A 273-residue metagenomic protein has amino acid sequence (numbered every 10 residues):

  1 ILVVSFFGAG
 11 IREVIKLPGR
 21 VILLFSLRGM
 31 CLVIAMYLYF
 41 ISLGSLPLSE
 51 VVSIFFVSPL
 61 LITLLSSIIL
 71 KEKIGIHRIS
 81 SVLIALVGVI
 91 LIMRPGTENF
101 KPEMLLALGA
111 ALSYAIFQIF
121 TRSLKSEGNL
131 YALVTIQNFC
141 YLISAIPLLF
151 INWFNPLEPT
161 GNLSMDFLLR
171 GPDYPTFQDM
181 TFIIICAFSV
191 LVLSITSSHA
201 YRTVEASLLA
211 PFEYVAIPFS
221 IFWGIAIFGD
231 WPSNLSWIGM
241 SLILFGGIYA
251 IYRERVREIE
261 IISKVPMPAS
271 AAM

Functional and structural regions predicted by a protein language model:
I1, I41-S58, K101-S113, T176-V190 (+2 more regions): Structural signature of hydrophobic alpha-helical transmembrane segments
I1-L27, I143-I184, L191-V204, R253-M273: Membrane-interface interhelical linkers
P18-R28, I74-V87, E103-G109, G128-C140 (+1 more regions): Cytoplasmic-side transmembrane-helix entry/capping segments in multi-pass membrane proteins
G29-Y37, P59-L64, V89, A111-A115 (+5 more regions): Hydrophobic/small/kink-forming positions within alpha-helical transmembrane segments of polytopic membrane proteins
V52-V57, L124-C140, L191-I225: Helix-helix packing/entry segments at the starts of transmembrane helices
S58-S80, P218-W237: C-terminal transmembrane-helix exit sites in multi-pass transporters
H77-R94, L235-E254: Hydrophobic transmembrane alpha-helices of multi-pass small-molecule transport proteins
E98-S123, S263-M273: Glycine-/small-residue-enriched transmembrane alpha-helix faces in small-molecule transporters and effluxers
